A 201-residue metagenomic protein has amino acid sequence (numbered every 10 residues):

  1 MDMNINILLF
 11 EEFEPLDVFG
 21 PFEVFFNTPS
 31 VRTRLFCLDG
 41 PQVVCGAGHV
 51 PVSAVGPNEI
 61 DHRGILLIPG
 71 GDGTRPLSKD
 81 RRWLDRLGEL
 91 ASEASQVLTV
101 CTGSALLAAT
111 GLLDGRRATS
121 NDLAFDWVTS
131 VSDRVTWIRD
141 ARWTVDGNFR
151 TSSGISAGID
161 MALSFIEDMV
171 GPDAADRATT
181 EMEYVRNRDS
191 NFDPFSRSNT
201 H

Functional and structural regions predicted by a protein language model:
M1-V97, S104-A109, D114-G115, D126-D140 (+2 more regions): Extended, subdomain-level signal for the structured scaffold at the beginning of enzyme domains
A118: Anionic-ligand binding patches
L123: NAD(P)-dependent dehydrogenases' Rossmann-like dinucleotide-binding region
D140-N148: Glycine/charged-rich beta-loop-alpha catalytic/anionic-binding loops adjacent to active sites
N148-G154: A short glycine-threonine-serine/GTX helix/turn-capping micro-motif
